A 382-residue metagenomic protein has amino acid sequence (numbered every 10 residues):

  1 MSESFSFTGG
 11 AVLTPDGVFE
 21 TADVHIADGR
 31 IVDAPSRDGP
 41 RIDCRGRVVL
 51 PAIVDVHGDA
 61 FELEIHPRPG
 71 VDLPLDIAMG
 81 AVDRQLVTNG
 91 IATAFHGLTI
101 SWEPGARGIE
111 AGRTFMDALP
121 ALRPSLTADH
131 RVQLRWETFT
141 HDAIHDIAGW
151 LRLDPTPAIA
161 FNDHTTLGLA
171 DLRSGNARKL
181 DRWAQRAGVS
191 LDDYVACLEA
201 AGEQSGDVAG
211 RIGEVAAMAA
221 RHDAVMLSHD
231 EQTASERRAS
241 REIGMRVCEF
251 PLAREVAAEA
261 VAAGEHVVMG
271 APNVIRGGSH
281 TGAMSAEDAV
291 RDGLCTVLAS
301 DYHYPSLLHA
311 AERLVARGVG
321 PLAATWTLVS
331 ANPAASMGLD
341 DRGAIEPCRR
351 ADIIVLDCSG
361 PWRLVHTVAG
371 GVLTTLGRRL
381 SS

Functional and structural regions predicted by a protein language model:
M1-D38: N-terminal metal-binding scaffold of metallo-dependent hydrolase/deaminase domains
G10, D28, V329-A331, A335 (+1 more regions): C-terminal cap of metal-dependent C-N hydrolases
G10, V24, G29, G46 (+10 more regions): Divalent metal-coordination and catalytic microenvironments
C44-F115: Metal-associated gating/positioning segment near the N- to mid-region
A52-V56, A94-H96, H130-L134, P157-D163 (+4 more regions): Hydrophobic faces of well-ordered beta-strands that scaffold small-molecule active sites in alpha/beta enzyme cores
S101-E231: Metal-coordinating catalytic core of metallo-dependent amide/deamination hydrolases
L153-P157, S240-V247, A262-V268, G293-T296: Glycine-enriched alpha-helix->loop->beta-strand junction motifs that scaffold or abut catalytic
A263-N273, G277-C358: His/Asp/Glu-enriched, well-ordered alpha-helical/loop segment that forms or immediately abuts the divalent-metal
